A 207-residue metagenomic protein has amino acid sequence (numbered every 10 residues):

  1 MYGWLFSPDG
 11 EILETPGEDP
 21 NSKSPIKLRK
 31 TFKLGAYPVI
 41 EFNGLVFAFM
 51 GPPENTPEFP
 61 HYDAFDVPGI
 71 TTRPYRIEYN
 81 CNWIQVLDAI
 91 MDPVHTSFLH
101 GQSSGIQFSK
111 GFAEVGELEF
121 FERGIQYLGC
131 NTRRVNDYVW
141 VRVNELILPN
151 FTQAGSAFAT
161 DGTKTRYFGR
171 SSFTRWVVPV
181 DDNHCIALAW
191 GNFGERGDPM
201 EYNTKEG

Functional and structural regions predicted by a protein language model:
M1-T71: Rieske [2Fe-2S] iron-sulfur-binding domain
L45-F47, P53-G207: C-terminal catalytic domain of Rieske-type non-heme iron oxygenases
